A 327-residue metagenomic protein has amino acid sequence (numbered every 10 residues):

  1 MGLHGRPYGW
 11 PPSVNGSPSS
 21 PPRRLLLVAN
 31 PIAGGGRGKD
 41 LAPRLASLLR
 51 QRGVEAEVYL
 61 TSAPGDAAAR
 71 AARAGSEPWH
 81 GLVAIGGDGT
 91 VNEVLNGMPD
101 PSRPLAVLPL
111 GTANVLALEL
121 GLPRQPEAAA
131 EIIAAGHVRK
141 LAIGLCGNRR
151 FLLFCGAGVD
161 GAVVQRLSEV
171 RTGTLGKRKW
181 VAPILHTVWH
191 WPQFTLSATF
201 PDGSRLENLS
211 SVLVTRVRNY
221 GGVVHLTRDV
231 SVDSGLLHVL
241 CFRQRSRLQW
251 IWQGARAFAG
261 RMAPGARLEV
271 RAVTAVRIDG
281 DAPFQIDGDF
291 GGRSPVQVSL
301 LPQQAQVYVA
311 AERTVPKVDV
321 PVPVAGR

Functional and structural regions predicted by a protein language model:
M1-L82, A128, T314-R327: ATP/NTP phosphate-donor binding region
V28, L108, L240-F242: Short hydrophobic segments within beta-strands
P31, I85-G87, L108-L110: Glycine-rich beta-strand-to-loop/alpha-helix junction loops that act as flexible
Q51-R52, T61, P99-S211: Catalytic core of DAGKc-family lipid kinases
A67, G89-V94, V115: Short glycine/serine/threonine-rich phosphate/pyrophosphate-binding segments that cradle anionic phosphate groups
G156, D160, L213-L226, F290: Glycine-rich phosphate/pyrophosphate-binding beta-alpha loops
R171-K179, N219, V223, R228-Q249: Gly/Ser/Thr-rich active-site loops/lids in small-molecule metabolic enzymes that frequently grip phosphoryl groups
F200-P201, S231, C241-R327: ATP/nucleoside-binding phosphotransfer catalytic cores, i.e., glycine-rich phosphate-binding loops
